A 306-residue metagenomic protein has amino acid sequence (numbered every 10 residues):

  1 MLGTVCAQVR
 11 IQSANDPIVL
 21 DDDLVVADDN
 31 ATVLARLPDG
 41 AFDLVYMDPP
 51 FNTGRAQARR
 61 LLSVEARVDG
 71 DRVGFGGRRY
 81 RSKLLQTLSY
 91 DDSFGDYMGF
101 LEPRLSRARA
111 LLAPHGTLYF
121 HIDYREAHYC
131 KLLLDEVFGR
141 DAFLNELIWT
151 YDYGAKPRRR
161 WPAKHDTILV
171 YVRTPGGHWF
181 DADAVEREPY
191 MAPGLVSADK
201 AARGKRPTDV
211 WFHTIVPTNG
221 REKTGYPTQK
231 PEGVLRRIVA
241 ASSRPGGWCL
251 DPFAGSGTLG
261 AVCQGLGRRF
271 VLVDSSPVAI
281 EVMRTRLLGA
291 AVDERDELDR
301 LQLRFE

Functional and structural regions predicted by a protein language model:
M1-E294: Core catalytic lobe of class I
D296-E306: Long, charged amphipathic helices and adjacent flexible linkers at domain junctions
